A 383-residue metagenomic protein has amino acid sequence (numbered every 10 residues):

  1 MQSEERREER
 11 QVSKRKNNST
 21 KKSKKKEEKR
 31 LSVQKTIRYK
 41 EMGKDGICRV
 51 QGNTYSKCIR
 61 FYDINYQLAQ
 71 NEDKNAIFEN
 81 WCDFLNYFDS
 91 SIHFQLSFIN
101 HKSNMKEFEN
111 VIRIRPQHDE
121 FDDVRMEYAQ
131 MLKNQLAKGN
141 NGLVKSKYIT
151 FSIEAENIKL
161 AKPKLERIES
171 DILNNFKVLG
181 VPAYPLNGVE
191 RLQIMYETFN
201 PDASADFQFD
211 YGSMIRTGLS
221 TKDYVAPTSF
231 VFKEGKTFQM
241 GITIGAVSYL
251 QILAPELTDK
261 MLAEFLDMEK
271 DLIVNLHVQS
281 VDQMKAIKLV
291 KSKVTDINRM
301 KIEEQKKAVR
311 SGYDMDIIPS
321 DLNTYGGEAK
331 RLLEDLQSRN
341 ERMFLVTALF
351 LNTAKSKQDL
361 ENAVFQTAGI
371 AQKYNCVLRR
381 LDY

Functional and structural regions predicted by a protein language model:
Q2-Y383: Extended, folded cores of ATP/NTP-driven motor/assembly subunits in large transport and secretion machines
